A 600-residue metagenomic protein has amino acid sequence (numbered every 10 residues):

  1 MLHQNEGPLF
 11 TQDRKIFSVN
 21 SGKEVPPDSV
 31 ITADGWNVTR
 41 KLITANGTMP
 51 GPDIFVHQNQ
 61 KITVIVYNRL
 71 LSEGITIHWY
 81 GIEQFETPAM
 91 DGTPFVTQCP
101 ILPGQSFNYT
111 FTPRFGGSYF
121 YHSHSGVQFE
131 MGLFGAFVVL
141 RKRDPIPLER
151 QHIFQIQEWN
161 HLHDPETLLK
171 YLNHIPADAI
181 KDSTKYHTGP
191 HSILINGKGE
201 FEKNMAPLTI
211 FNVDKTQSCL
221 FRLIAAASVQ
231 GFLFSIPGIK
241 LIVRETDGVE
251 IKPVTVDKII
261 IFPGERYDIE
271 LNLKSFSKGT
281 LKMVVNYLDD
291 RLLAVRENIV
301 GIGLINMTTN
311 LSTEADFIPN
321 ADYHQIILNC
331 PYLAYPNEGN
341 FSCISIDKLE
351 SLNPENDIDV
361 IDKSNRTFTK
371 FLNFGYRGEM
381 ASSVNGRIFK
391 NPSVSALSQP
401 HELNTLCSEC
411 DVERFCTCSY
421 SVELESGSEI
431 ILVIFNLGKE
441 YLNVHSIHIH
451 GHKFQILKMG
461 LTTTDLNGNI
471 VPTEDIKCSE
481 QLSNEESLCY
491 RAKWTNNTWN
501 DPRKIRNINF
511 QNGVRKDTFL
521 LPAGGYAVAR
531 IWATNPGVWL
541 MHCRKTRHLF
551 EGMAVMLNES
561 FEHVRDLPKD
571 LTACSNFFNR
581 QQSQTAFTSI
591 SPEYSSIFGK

Functional and structural regions predicted by a protein language model:
M1-P103, E149, P165, A179-F221 (+4 more regions): N-terminal, post-signal-peptide metal-ligating segments of extracellular/periplasmic oxidoreductases, dominated by
L9-D34, E202, P207, Q325-F341 (+5 more regions): Surface-exposed intrinsically disordered loops and tails
W36-I43, N68-F95, N160-D164, Q230-D247 (+1 more regions): Extracytoplasmic copper-binding redox domains, predominantly the cupredoxin/blue-copper superfamily
Q58-Q60, Q105, G117, Q217 (+4 more regions): Surface-exposed loop/turn positions
V66-L71, L223-A227, I434-G438: Asparagine-centered strand-capping/turn motif at beta-strand->loop junctions
L71-I75, I82-Q84, P94-E149, I259-T313 (+2 more regions): Extracellular/periplasmic metallocenter environments
E86-P103, T112, Q155-I156, H174-K363 (+4 more regions): Histidine- and aromatic-rich segments of cupredoxin/plastocyanin-like copper-binding domains
E413-Q455, G524: C-terminal substrate/ligand-recognition segments
